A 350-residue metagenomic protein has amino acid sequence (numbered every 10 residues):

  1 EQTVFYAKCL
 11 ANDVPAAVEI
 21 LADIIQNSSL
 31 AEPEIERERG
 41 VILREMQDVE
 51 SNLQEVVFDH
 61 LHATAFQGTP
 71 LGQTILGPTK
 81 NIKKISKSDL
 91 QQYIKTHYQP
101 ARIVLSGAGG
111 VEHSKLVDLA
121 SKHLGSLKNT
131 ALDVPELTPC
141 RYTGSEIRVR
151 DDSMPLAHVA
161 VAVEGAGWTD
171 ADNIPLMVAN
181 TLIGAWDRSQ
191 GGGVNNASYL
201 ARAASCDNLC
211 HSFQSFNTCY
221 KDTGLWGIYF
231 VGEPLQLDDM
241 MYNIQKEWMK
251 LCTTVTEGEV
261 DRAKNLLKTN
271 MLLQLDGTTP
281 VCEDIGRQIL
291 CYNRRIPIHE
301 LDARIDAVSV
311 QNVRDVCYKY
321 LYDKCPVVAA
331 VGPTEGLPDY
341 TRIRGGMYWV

Functional and structural regions predicted by a protein language model:
E1-H97, S114, E136-I147, V161 (+5 more regions): Acidic/histidine-enriched segments that form metal/cofactor-coordinating and catalytic pocket/exosite environments
L10-D13, G109-S114, E233-L237, P333-T334: Helix N-cap motif at beta-to-alpha junctions
D23-L30, H123-A131, K246-V255, Y348-V350: A common structural junction motif
A65-Q67, L71-K84, T96-T169, A185-Q190 (+2 more regions): An aromatic/glycine/proline-enriched structural segment found at the starts of mature extracellular/organellar domains
V104-S106, L266-V350: C-terminal regions of mature proteins
A160-D170, I183-P234, T254-V255: A structural supersecondary motif
D170-D172, Q190-G191, L237-Y242, L251-G258 (+2 more regions): Extended hydrophobic-aromatic, low-complexity segments
